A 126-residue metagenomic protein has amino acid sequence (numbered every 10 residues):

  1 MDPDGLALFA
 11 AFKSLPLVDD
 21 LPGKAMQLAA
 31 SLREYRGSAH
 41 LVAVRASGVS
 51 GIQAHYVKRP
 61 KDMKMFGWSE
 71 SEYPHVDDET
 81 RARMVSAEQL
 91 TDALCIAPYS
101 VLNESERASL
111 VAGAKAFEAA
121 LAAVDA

Functional and structural regions predicted by a protein language model:
M1-D77, A93, A123-A126: Phosphate/adenylate-binding glycine loop and adjacent helical scaffold
V76-A126: Alpha-helical oligomerization segments
